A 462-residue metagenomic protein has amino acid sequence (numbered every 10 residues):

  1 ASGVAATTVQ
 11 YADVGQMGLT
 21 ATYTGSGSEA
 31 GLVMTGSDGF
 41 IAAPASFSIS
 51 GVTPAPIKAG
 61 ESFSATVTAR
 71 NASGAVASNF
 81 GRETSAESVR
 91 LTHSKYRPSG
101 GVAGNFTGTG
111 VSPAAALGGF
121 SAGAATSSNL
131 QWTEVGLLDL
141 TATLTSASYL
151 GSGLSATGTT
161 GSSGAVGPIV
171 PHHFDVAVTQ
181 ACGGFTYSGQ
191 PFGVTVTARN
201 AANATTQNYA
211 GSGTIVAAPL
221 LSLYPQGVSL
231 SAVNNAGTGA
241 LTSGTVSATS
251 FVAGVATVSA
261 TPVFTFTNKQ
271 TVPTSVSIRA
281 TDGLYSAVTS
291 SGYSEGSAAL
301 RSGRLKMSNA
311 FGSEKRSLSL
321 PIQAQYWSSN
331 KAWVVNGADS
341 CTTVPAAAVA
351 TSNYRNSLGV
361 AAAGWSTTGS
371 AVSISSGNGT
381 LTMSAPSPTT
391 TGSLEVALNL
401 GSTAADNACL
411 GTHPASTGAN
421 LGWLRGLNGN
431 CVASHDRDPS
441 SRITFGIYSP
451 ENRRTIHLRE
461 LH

Functional and structural regions predicted by a protein language model:
A1-H462: Core sequence-specific DNA-binding domains of diverse transcription factors
